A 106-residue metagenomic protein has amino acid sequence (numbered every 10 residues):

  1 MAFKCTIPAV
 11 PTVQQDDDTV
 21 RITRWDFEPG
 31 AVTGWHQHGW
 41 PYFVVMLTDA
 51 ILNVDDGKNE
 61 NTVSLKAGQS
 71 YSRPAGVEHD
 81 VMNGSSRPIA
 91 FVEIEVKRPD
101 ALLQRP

Functional and structural regions predicted by a protein language model:
M1-A9, P99-P106: Basic/polar N-terminal segments that are highly enriched at the extreme N-terminus, encompassing both cleavable
A2-W35, G39: N-terminal first-folded block
V13, I22-D26, F43, S70-S72 (+1 more regions): Conserved hydrophobic/aromatic beta-strand scaffold that supports enzyme active sites
Q15, T19, K58-G76: Short acidic-glycine-tyrosine-enriched beta hairpin
V32-T33, A50-V54, S70: Short beta-strand segments in beta-sandwich/barrel cores
Q37-N53: Short, conserved beta-strand element in jelly-roll/cupin
K66, A75-P99: Ligand-binding loop in jelly-roll beta-barrel domains
